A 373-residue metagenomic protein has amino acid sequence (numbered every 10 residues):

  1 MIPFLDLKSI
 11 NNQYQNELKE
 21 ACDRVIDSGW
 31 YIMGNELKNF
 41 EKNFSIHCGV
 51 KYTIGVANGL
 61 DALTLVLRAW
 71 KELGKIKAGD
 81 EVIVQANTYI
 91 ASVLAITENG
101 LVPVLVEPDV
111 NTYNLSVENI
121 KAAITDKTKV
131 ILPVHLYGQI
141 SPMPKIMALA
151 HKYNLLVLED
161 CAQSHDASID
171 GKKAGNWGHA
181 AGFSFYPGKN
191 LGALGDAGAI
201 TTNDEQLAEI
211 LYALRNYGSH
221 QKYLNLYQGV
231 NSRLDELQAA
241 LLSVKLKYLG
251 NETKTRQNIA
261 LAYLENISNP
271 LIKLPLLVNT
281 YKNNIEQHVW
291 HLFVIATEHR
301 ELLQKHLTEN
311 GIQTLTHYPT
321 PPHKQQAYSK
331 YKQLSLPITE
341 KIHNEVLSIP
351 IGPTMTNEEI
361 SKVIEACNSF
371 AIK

Functional and structural regions predicted by a protein language model:
M1-W30, N310: N-terminal "arm"/small-domain region of PLP-dependent enzymes with the aminotransferase-like
K8, L37-K42, H47-I54, L60 (+5 more regions): PLP-dependent aminotransferase class I/II
Q13, I76, R256: Pyridoxal 5′-phosphate
W30, G34-E81, A95-N99, L105 (+1 more regions): Phosphate-binding glycine-rich loop
K71-L136, I140-C161, S168: PLP-dependent aminotransferase-like
A95-I96, L149, K173, N190 (+1 more regions): Hydrophobic/aromatic ligand-binding patch that stacks against planar heteroaromatic rings of cofactors or nucleotides
E159-L194, E209, Q221-L226: Conserved active-site segment immediately N-terminal to the catalytic lysine that forms the internal aldimine
F183-S184, G198-N203, S243: Short beta-strand-to-turn element immediately C-terminal to the catalytic PLP-Schiff-base lysine in fold type I
